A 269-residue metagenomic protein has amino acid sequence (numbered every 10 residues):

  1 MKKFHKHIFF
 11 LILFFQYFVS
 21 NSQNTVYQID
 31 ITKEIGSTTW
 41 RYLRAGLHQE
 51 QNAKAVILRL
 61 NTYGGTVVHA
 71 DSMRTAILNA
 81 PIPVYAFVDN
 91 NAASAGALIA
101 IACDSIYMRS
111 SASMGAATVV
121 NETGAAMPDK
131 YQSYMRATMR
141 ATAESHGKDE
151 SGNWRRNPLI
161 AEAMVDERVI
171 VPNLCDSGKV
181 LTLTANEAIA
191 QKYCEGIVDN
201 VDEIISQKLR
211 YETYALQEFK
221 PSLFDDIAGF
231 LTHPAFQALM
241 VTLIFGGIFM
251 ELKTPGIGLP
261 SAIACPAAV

Functional and structural regions predicted by a protein language model:
M1-I8: Bacterial N-terminal signal peptides that target proteins for export
F9-Y17: Bacterial N-terminal signal peptides
F18-S22: Sec/Tat signal peptide C-region and signal peptidase I cleavage site
Q23-A228: Soluble extramembrane regions of membrane proteins in the secretory/endomembrane system
F224-V269: Transmembrane alpha-helical segments that form the functional core of multipass membrane systems
